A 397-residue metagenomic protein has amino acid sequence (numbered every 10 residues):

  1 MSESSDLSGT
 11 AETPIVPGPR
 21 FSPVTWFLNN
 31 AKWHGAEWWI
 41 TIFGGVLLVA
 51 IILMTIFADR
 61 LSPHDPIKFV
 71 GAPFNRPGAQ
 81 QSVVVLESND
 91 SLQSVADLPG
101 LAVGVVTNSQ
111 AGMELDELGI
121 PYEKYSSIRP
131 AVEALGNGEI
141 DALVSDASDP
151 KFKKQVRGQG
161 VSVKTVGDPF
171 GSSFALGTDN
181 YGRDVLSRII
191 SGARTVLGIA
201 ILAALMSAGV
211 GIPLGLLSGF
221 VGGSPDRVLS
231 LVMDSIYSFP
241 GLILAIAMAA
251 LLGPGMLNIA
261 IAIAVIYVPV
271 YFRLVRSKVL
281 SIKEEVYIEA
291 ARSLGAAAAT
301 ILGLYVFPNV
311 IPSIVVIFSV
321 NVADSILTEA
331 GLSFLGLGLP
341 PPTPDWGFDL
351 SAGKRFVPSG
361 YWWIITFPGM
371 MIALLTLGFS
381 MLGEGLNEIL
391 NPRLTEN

Functional and structural regions predicted by a protein language model:
M1-V46, M381-N397: Transmembrane alpha-helical segments of polytopic membrane transport and secretion proteins
R20-W39, P63-Q80, G167-A203, A352-G369: Periplasmic/extracellular loop-to-transmembrane helix junction in inner-membrane transport proteins
I40-L61, I212: Short, strongly hydrophobic transmembrane alpha-helices
L53, V83, L135, L143 (+2 more regions): Residue-level signal for nonpolar/aromatic packing positions in well-ordered secondary structure
M54-A79, S148, V156-G177, L335-P344: Hydrophobic alpha-helical transmembrane segments of membrane transport/permease proteins and related membrane-embedded
T55-I56, H64, F69, E87 (+7 more regions): Residue-level signal for pocket-adjacent positions within structured domains
A79-F174, D179: Proline/Glycine/Serine-rich low-complexity intrinsically disordered segments that serve as flexible stalks/linkers
Y181-N397: Alpha-helical transmembrane segments of integral membrane proteins, especially multi-pass inner/plasma-membrane
